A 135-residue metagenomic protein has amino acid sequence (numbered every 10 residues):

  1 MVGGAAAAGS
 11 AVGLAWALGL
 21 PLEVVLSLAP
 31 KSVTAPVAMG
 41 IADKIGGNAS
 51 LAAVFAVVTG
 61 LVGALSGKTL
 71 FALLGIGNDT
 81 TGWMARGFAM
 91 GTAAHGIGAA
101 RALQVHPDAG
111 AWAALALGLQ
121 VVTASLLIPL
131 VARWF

Functional and structural regions predicted by a protein language model:
M1, T69-M84: Membrane-embedded helical hairpins/re-entrant loop segments and their flanking transmembrane helices within multi-pass
M1-A11, A53-A64, A116-V122: Entry/N-cap segments of selected transmembrane alpha helices and their immediately preceding amphipathic helices
M1-V25, G40: Membrane-embedded alpha-helical segments and adjacent helix-loop junctions characteristic of multi-pass solute
G4-G13, S32-V37, L65, T69 (+1 more regions): Mid-bilayer segments of alpha-helical transmembrane spans in multi-pass integral membrane proteins that mediate
V12-A15, G67-G75, G98-V105: C-terminal ends of transmembrane helices
L22-L51, F55-V58, T80-L119: Alpha-helical membrane segments and immediately flanking helix-loop junctions that form or couple to the substrate/ion
L126-F135: Juxtamembrane boundary at the C-terminal end of a transmembrane helix
